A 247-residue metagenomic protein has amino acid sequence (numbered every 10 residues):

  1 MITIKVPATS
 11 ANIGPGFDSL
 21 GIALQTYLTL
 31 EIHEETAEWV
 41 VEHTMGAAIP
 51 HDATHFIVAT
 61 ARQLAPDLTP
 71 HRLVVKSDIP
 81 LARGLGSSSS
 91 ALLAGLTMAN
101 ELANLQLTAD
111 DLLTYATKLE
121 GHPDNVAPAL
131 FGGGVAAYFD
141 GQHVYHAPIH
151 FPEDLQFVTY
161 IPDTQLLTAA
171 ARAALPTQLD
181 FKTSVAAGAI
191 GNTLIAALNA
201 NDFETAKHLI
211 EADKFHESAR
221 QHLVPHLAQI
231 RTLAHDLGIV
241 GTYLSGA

Functional and structural regions predicted by a protein language model:
M1-R83, E101, L105-L107: ATP-binding N-lobe of GHMP and related small-molecule kinases
K5-P7, A23, A129-G132, Y138 (+2 more regions): Short beta-strand segments
S10-N12, G21-L24, L119-E120, A127-L130 (+4 more regions): Solvent-exposed alpha-helices and their adjacent loops that cap or buttress functional pockets in soluble metabolic
T26, L85-T108, L130-V135: DPxDG-like acidic metal-binding loop motif
E42, R72-V75, T108-K118, H208-I210: Beta-strand segments within the central parallel beta-sheet cores of soluble alpha/beta enzyme folds
A109-L155, A228, T242: Alpha/beta catalytic cores of group-transfer enzymes, especially the acyltransferase/condensing modules of polyketide
V135, F139-A147, Q156, T164-A197: Anionic-ligand binding region
L198-A247: Glycine-rich, charge-dense phosphate/pyrophosphate-binding loop(s) and the adjacent flexible "lid"/catalytic subdomain
